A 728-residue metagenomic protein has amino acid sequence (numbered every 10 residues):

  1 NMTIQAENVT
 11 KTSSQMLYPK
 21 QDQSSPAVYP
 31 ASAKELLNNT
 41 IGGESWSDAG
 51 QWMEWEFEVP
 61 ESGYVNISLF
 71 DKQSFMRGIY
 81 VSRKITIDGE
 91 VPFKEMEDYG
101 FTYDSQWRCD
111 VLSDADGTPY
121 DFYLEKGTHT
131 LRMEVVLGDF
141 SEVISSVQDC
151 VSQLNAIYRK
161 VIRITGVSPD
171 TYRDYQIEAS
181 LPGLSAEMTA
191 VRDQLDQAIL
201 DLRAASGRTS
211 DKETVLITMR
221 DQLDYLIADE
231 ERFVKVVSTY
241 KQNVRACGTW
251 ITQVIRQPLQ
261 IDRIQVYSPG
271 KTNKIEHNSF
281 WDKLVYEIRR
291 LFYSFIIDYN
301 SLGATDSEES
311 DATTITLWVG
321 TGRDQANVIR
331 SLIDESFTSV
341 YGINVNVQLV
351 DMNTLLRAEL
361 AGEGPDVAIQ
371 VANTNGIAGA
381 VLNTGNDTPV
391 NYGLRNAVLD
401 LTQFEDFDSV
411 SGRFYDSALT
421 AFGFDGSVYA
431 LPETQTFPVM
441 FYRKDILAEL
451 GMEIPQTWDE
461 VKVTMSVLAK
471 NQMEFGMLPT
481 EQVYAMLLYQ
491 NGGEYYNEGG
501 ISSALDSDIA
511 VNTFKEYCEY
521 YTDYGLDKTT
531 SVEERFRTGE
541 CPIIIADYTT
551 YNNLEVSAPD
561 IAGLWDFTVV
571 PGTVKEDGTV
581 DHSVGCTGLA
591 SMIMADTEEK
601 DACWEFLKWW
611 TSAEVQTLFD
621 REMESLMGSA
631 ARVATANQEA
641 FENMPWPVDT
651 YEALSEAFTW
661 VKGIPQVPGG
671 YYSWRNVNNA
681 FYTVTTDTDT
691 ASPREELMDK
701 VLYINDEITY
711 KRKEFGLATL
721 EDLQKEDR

Functional and structural regions predicted by a protein language model:
N1-V266: Extracytoplasmic
E61, A558-A631, V661-Q666, Y682-T683: Extracytoplasmic/periplasmic substrate-recognition and gating elements
F93, G207, D211, R232 (+3 more regions): C-terminal capping/gating helix-and-loop segments adjacent to ligand/active sites or protein-protein/ligand interfaces
F295-D311, G376-V439, K462, L564-P571 (+1 more regions): Hinge/lid segment of periplasmic solute-binding proteins
E335-F414, A421, D445, E449-E453 (+3 more regions): Extracytoplasmic "Venus flytrap"/periplasmic binding protein-like
T420-E433, P438, D459-V511, C541-I543 (+1 more regions): Extracytoplasmic/periplasmic solute-binding protein
I501-T529, V570: Glycine-centered hinge/linker elements that transmit conformational signals in sensory and ligand-binding systems
T568-G572, R621-T683, G716-R728: Long, aromatic- and glycine/proline-rich binding clefts that accommodate carbohydrate-like moieties
